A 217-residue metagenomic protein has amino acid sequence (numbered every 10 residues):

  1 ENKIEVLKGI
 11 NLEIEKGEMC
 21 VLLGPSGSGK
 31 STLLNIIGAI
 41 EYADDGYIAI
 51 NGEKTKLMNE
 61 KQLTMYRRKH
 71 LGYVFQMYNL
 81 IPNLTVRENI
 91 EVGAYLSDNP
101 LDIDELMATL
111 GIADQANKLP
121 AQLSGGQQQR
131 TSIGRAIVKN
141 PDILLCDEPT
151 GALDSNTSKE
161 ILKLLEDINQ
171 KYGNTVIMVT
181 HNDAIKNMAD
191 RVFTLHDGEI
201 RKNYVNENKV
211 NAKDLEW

Functional and structural regions predicted by a protein language model:
E1-M188, V192: ABC family nucleotide-binding domain
E199-W217: Conserved beta-strand-loop-alpha-helix hinge in the C-terminal portion of ABC ATPase nucleotide-binding domains
